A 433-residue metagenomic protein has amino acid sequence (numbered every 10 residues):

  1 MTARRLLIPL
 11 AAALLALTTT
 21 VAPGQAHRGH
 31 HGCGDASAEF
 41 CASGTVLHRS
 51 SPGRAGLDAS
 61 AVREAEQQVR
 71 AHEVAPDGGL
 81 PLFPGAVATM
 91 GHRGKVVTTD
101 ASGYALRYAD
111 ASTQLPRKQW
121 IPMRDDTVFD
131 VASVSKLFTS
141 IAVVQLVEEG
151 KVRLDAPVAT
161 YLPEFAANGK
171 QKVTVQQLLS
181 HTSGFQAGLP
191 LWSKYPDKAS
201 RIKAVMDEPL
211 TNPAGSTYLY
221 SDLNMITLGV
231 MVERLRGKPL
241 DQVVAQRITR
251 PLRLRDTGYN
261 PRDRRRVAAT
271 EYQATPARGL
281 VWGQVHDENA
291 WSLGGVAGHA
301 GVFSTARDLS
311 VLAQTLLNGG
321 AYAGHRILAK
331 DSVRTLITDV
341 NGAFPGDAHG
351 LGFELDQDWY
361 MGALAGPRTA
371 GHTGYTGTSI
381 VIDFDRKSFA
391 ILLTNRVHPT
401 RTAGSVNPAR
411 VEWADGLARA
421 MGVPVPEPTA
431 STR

Functional and structural regions predicted by a protein language model:
M1-A26: Secretory targeting and sorting signals
G32-C41, T45, L106-R107, N168-T369: Short, surface-exposed loop or secondary-structure junction motifs that flank catalytic or metal-binding residues
D58, K136, T305: Short, conserved phosphate/pyrophosphate- and ester-handling motifs at nucleotide-, phospho-/glycolipid
R63-E73, A88, G94-S102, T127-D155 (+3 more regions): Active-site SXXK
V69-P122, L154, W192-K194, S379-I382 (+1 more regions): A short, well-structured edge-of-sheet supersecondary motif
R153-G169, R250-L252: Short, glycine/proline-biased beta-turn/loop segments that scaffold the active-site neighborhood
G295-V302, T369-I382, N395-T400: Glycine-rich phosphate/pyrophosphate-binding beta-alpha loops
N318, S332, I337-T338, P345 (+2 more regions): Short, gly/Ser/Thr-rich active-site loops of penicillin-recognizing serine hydrolases
